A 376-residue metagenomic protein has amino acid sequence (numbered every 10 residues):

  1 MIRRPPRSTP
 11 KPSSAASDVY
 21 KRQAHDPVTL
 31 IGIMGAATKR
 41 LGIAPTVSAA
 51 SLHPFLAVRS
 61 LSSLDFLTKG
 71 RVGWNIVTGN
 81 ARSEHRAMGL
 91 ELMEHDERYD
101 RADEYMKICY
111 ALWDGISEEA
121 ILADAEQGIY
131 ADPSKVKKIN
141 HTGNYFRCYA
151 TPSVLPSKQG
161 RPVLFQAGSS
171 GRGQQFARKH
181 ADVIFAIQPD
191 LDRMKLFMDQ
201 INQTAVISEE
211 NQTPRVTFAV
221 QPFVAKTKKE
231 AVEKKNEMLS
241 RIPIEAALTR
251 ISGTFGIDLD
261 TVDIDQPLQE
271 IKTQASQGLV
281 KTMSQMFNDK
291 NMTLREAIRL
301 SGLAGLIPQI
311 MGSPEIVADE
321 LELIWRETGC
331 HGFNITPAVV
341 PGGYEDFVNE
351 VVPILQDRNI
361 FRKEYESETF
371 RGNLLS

Functional and structural regions predicted by a protein language model:
M1-Y20: Single conserved hydrophobic/aromatic residue that forms the stacking wall/gate of nucleotide- or nucleobase-binding
S14-S376: N-terminal glycine-rich cofactor-binding segment that shapes the pocket for flavin-like pterin cofactors
